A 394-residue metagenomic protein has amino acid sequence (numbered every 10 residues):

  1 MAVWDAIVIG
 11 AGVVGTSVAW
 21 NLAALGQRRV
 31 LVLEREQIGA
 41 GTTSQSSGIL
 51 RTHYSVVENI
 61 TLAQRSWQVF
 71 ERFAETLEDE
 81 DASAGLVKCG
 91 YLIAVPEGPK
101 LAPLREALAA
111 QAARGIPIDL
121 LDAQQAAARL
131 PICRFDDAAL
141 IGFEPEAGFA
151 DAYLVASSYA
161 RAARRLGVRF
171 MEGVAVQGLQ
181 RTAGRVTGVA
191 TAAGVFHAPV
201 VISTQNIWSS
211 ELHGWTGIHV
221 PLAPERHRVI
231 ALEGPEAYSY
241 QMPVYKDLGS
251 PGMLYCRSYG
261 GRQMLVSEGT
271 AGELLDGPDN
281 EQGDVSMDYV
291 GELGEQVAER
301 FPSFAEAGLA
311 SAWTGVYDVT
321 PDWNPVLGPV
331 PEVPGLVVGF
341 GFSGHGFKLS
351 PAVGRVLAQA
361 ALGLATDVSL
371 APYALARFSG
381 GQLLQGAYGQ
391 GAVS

Functional and structural regions predicted by a protein language model:
M1-V14, L31: Beta1/beta-strand and adjacent pyrophosphate-binding region of the FAD-binding site in flavoprotein oxidoreductases
A23-S44: Glycine-rich FAD pyrophosphate-binding loop
G48-R129, M253-Y255: Dinucleotide-binding Rossmann-like beta1-alpha1 core, especially the glycine-rich loop that anchors the ADP
T61-Q64, A94-P103, F143-R161, M171 (+1 more regions): Short beta-strand to alpha-helix junction loop
F143-P199: Helical element adjacent to the flavin cofactor pocket in flavoenzyme catalytic cores
G194-Q241: Central helical "cap/lid" subdomain
H219, G234-L336: Active-site lid/adjacent beta-loop-alpha segment flanking the redox-cofactor pocket in flavoenzymes
E295-S394: C-terminal catalytic lobe of FAD-dependent flavoproteins
